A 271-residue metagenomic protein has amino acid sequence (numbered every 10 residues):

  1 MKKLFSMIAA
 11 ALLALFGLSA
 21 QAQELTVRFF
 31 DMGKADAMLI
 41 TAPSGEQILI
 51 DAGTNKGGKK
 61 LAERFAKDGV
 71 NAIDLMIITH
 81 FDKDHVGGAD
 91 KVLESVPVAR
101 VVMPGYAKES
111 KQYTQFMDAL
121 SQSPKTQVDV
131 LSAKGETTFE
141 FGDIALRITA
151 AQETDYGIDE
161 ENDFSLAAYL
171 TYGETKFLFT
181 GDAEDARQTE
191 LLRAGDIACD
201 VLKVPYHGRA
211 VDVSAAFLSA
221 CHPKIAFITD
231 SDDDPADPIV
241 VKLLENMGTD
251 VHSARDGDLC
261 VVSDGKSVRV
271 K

Functional and structural regions predicted by a protein language model:
M1-I8: Bacterial N-terminal signal peptides that target proteins for export
K3, S19-K271: Non-globular, low-confidence helical/coil segments that flank catalytic cores
I8-F16: Bacterial N-terminal signal peptides
